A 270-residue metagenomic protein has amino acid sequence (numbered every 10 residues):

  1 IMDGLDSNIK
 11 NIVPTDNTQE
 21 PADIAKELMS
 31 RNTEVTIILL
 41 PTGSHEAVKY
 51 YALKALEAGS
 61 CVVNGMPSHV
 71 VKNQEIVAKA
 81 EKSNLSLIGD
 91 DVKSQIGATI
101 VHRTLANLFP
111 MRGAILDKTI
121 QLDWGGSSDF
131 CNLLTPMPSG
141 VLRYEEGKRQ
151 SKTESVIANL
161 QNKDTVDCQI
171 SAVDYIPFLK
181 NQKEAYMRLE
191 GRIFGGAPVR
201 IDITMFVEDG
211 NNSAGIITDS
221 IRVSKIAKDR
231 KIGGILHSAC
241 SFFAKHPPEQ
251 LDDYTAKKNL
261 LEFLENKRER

Functional and structural regions predicted by a protein language model:
I1-L53, P138-Y144, F194: N-terminal glycine-/serine-/threonine-rich beta1-alpha1-beta2 phosphate-ribose binding loop of Rossmann-like
Q19, R31, E46, V71 (+6 more regions): Conserved active-site and cofactor/substrate-binding residues in soluble primary-metabolism enzymes
T36-I38, V62-G65, I88-D91, K118-T119: Short catalytic-loop micro-motif centered on adjacent basic/acidic residues
T42-E57, G65-S86: Rossmann-fold NAD(P)-binding glycine/threonine-rich loop
E81, L85, N107-I115, F194 (+1 more regions): Generic secondary-structure signature for well-ordered alpha-helical cores
I88-Q161: Conserved anion/nucleotide-ligand pocket segment
D123, L134-P136, V141-G147, N162-L179 (+2 more regions): Substrate-binding/catalytic subdomain of NAD(P)-dependent oxidoreductase enzymes
K183-R270: C-terminal active-site/capping subdomain that shapes the small-molecule cofactor and substrate pocket of enzyme
